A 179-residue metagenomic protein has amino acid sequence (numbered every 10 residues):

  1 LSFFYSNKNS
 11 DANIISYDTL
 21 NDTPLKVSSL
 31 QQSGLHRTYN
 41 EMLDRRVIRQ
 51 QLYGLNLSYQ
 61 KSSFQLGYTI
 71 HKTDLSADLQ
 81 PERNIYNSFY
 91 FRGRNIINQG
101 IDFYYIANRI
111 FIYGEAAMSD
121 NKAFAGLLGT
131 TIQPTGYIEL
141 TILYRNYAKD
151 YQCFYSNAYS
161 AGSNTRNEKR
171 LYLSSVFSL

Functional and structural regions predicted by a protein language model:
L1, L55-Y59, I101-Y105, L128-I132 (+1 more regions): Residues on the lipid-exposed face of transmembrane beta-strands in outer-membrane beta-barrel proteins
L1-S2, D11, S63-Y68, R109-G114 (+3 more regions): Repeated loop/turn-to-beta-strand initiation elements of outer-membrane beta-barrel proteins
S6-A12, S62-F64, H71-A77, S119-N121 (+1 more regions): Structural signature of outer-membrane beta-barrel domains
N7, Y59-S63, Y105-R109, M118-D120 (+3 more regions): Outer-membrane beta-barrel strand-turn architecture
N13-L20, D78-I85, F124-G129, C153-Y159: Outer-membrane beta-barrel translocator domains and adjoining extracellular loop/strand segments of Gram-negative
R49-Y53, Q60, N95-Q99, K122-G126 (+1 more regions): Residues that define the transmembrane beta-barrel architecture of outer-membrane proteins
Q65-D120: Surface-exposed extracellular loop regions of Gram-negative outer-membrane beta-barrel proteins
T141-Y172: Outer-membrane beta-barrel translocator/channel fold
